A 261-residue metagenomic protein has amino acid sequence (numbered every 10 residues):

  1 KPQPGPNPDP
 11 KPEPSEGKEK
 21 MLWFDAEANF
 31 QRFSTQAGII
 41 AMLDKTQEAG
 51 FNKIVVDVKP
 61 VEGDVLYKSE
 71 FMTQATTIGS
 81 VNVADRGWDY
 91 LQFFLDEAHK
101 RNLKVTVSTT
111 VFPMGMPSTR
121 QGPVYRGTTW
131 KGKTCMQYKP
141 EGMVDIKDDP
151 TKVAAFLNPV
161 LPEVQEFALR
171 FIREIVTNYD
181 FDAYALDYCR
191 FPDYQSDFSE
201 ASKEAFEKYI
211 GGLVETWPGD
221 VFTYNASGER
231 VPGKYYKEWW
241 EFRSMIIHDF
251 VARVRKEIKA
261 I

Functional and structural regions predicted by a protein language model:
K1-P14: Ser/Thr/Gly/Pro-rich low-complexity, disordered linker/stalk segments of secreted and cell-surface proteins
P14-F33, T106-N178: Active-site-adjacent "subsite" loops/lids of carbohydrate-active enzymes
K20-F24, K53-D57, K104-S108, A183-D187: Structural recognition of the beta-strand scaffold that forms the well-ordered cores of secreted hydrolase catalytic
A28, P60-E62, V111-P113, R190-P192: Active-site-proximal loop/turn and secondary-structure-junction residues that shape catalytic pockets, frequently
Q31-A49, T76-R101, E166, I246-R253: Aromatic- and glycine-enriched glycan-recognition loops and surfaces that form the carbohydrate-binding subsites
A37-D64, N178-A183: Catalytic domains of carbohydrate-active enzymes, especially glycoside hydrolases
A49-R86: Aromatic-lined carbohydrate-binding/catalytic grooves of carbohydrate-active enzymes
Q137-I261: Polysaccharide-binding and catalytic clefts of secreted carbohydrate-active enzymes
